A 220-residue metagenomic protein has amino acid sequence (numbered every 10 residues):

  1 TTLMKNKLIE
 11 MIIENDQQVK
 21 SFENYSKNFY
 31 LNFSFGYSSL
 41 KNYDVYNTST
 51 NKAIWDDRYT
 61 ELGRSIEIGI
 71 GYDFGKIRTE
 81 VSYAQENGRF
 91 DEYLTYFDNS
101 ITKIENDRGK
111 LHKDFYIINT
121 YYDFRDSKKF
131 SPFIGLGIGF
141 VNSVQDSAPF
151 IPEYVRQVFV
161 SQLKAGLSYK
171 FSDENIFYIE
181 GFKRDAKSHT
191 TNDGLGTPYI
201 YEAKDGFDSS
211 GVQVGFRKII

Functional and structural regions predicted by a protein language model:
T2, N6-F74, G211-I219: Short glycine/proline- and aromatic-enriched beta-strand/turn motifs that initiate or cap beta-hairpins
K20-N28, R125-S131, F171-E174: Short loop/turn motifs that connect adjacent beta-strands in outer-membrane beta-barrel proteins
E23-Y25, A53-L62, N106-H112, I151-Q157 (+1 more regions): Replace "Gram-negative outer membrane beta-barrel proteins" with "bacterial and organellar outer membrane beta-barrel
F29, R64-I66, D114-Y116, P132 (+2 more regions): Hydrophobic core residues within well-ordered beta-strands of beta-rich domains
F33-S39, Y72, V81-Q85, I134-F140 (+2 more regions): Transmembrane beta-barrel strands of outer-membrane/channel proteins
Y43-K52, D91-D98, V144-E153, H189-P198: Outer-membrane beta-barrel translocator domains and adjoining extracellular loop/strand segments of Gram-negative
G69-A148, F207-I220: Gram-negative (and chloroplast) outer-membrane scaffold detector with strong preference for beta-barrel transmembrane
Y83-A84, G88-E92, L163, S168-I220: Predominantly the C-terminal beta-signal and adjacent terminal strand-loop region of outer-membrane beta-barrel
